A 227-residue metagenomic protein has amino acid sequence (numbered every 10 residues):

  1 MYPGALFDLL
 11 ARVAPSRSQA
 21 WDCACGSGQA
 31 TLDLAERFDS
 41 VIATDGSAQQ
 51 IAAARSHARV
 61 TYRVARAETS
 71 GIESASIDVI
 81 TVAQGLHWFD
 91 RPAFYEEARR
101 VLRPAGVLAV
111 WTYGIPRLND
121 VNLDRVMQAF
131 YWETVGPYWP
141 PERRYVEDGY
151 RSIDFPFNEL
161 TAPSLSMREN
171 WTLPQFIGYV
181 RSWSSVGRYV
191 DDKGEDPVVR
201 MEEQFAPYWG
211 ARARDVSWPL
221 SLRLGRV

Functional and structural regions predicted by a protein language model:
M1-S18: Conserved alpha-helix/loop element of class I SAM-dependent methyltransferases that forms part of the SAM/SAH-binding
Q19-C23, S27-T69: Class I SAM-dependent methyltransferase SAM/SAH-binding core
E68-V79: A short acidic, Gly/Pro-enriched loop at the edge of an enzyme's catalytic core that lines a small-molecule cofactor
V82-A83, R91: A short beta-strand submotif of the Rossmann-like class I SAM-dependent methyltransferase core that lines
F89-E97: A short, conserved alpha-helix within the catalytic core of class I
R99, R103-E169: Conserved catalytic/acceptor-binding region of the Class I
D148-V227: Conserved Class I S-adenosyl-L-methionine
